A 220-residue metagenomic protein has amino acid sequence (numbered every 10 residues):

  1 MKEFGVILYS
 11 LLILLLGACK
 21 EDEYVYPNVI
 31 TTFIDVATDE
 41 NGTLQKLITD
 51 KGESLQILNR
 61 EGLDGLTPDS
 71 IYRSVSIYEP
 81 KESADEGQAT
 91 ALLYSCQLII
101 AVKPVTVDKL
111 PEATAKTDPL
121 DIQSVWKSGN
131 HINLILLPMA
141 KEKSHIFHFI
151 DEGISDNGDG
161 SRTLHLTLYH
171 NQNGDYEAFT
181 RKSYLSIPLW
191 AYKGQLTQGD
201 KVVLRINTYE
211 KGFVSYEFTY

Functional and structural regions predicted by a protein language model:
L15-A18: C-terminal motif of bacterial Sec signal peptides marking the signal peptidase cleavage site
D22-G42: Structural detector for short beta-strands of small beta-barrel domains
G52-L66: Beta-strand/loop nucleic-acid-binding surfaces
G62-S76: Short nucleic-acid-contacting surface segments enriched for D/E, G, S/T with interspersed K/R
D69, N171-D200, Y209: Short, solvent-exposed, Trp/other aromatic-anchored flexible loops in extracytoplasmic proteins
P80-E86, I206-S215: Short acidic/polar inter-strand loop motif in beta-rich domains
S83-I132, L137: Surface-exposed beta-loop interaction hotspot
I122-G174: Short helix-loop boundary/capping segments
